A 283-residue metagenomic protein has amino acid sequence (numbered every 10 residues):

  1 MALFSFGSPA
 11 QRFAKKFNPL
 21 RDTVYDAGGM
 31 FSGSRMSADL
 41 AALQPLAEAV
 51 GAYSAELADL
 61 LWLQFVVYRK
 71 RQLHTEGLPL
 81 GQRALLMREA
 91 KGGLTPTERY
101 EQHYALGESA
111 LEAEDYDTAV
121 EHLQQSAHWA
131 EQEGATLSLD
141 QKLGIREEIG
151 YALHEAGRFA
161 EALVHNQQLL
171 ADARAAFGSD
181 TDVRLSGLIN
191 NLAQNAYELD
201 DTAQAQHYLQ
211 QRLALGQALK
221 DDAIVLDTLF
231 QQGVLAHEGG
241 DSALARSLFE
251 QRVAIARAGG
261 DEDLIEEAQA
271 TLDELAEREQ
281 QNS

Functional and structural regions predicted by a protein language model:
M1-H103, S283: Flexible inter-repeat linkers and adjacent short helices within tandem amphipathic alpha-helical repeat scaffolds
G7-A14, A55, T97, L137-D140 (+3 more regions): Residue signature of alpha-solenoid helical repeat architecture, marking inter-repeat boundaries and helix-start
Y25-G29, D59-K70, E98-E112, D140-E155 (+3 more regions): Conserved alpha-helical positions within TPR/SEL1-like repeat arrays
S34-S37, T75, D117, A160 (+4 more regions): Residue register within tetratricopeptide repeats
M36-L43, G77, G81-A84, A119 (+7 more regions): Tetratricopeptide repeat
A49-Y53, A90-L94, Q132-L137, A175-D180 (+2 more regions): Short coil/turn linkers that connect adjacent helices within long alpha-helical scaffolds, especially alpha-solenoid
S242-G260: TPR/TPR-like (Sel1-like) alpha-helical repeat modules
